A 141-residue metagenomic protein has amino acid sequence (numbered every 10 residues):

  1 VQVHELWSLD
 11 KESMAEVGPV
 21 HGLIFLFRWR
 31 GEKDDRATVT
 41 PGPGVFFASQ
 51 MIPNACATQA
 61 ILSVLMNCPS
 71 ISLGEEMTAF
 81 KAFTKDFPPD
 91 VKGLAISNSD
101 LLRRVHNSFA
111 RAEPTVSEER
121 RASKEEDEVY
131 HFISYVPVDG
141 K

Functional and structural regions predicted by a protein language model:
V1-K141: Cysteine-dependent deubiquitinase/ubiquitin-like isopeptidase catalytic cores across multiple families
